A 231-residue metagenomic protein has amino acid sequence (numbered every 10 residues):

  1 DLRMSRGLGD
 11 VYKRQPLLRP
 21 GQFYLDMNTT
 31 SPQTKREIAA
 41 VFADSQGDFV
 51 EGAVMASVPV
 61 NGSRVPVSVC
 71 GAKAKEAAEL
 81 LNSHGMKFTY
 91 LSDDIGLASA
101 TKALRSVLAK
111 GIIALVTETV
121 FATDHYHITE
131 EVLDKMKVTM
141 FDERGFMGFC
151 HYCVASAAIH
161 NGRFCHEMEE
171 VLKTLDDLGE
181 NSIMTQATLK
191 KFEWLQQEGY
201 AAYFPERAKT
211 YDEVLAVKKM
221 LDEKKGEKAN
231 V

Functional and structural regions predicted by a protein language model:
D1-Y12: Single conserved hydrophobic/aromatic residue that forms the stacking wall/gate of nucleotide- or nucleobase-binding
D10, Q22, P32-K35: NAD(P)-cofactor binding segment of oxidoreductase domains
R19-Q22, S45-G47: A short helix->loop->beta-strand "cap" motif at the edges of active sites that frequently abuts
F23-N28, A155: Short glycine-rich or small-residue beta-strand-to-loop segments that form or flank ligand, phosphate, metal/Fe-S
T30-K110: Rossmann-fold dinucleotide-binding core
T101-R207: Helical "substrate-binding/catalytic lid" subdomain of Rossmann-like NAD(P)-dependent dehydrogenases/reductases
P205-V231: Short, basic/aromatic-enriched C-terminal tail that caps enzymatic domains
